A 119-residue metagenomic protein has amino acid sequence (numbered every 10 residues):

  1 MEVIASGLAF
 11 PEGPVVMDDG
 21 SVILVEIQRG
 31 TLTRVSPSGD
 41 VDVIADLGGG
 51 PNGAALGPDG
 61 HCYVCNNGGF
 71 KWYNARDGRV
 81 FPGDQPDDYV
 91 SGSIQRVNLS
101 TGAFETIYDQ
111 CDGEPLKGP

Functional and structural regions predicted by a protein language model:
M1-P119: Sequence-structural signature of mature extracellular/luminal beta-sheet repeat domains, prominently beta-propellers
